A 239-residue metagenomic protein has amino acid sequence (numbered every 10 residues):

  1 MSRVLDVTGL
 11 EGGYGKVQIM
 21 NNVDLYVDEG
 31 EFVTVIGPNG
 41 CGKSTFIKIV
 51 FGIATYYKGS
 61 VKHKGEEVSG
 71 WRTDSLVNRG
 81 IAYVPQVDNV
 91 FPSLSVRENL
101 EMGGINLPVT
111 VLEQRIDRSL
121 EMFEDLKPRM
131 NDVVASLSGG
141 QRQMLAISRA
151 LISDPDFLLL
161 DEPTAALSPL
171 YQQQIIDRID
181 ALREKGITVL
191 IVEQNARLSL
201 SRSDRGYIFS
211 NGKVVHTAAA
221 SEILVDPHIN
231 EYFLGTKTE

Functional and structural regions predicted by a protein language model:
G15, T55-Y56, V96-Q114, M122-E124 (+1 more regions): ABC-type ATPase nucleotide-binding domains, specifically the catalytic core motifs of the NBD
I36-P38: The feature captures the beta-strand-to-loop junction immediately N-terminal to the Walker
F51: Helix-to-loop junction immediately C-terminal to a conserved catalytic motif
G59-V68, R79, L112-R118: Conserved ABC transporter NBD signature motif
V133-L137: Conserved ABC ATPase signature
A150-L151: ABC ATPase C-loop
L158-E162: Catalytic Walker B motif of ABC-type/P-loop ATPase nucleotide-binding domains
